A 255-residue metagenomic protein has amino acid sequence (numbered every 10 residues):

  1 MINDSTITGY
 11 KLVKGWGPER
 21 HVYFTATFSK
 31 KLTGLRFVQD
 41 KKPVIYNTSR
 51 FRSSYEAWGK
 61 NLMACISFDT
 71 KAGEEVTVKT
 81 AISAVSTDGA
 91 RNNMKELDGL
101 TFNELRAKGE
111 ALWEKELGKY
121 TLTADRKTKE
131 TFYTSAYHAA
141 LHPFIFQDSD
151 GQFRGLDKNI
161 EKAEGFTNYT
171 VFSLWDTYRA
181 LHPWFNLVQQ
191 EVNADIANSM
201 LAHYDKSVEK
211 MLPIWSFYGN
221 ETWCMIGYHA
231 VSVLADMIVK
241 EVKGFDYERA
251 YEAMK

Functional and structural regions predicted by a protein language model:
M1-Y169, A202: Beta-sandwich/jelly-roll carbohydrate-recognition scaffolds of carbohydrate-active enzymes
T8-G15, R179, P183-W184, I196-S199 (+1 more regions): Short, hydrophobic/aromatic alpha-helical segments in well-folded domains
G99-R106, L122-R126, T170, P183-N186 (+3 more regions): Hydrophobic alpha-helical scaffolding
G109, T131, D176, V192-I196 (+3 more regions): Stable alpha-helical elements in mature extracytoplasmic
A124-T128, I145-G151, L187-A197, V239-E252: Structural helix-adjacent loops and short alpha-helical linkers that scaffold large soluble proteins
T128, T167-D176, T222-A230: Secondary-structure capping and boundary motifs in well-ordered enzyme cores
T134-Q147, T170-A194, A235-E241: Alpha-helical support elements that line or immediately flank enzyme active sites and cofactor-binding pockets
F153-D157, E161-K162, E191-D236, K240 (+1 more regions): Helix-terminus loop motifs that line ligand-binding clefts
